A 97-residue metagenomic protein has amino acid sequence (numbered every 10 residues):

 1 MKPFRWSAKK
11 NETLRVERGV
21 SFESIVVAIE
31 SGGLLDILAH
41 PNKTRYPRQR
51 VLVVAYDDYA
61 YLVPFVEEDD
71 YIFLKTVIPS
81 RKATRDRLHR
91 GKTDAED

Functional and structural regions predicted by a protein language model:
M1-D97: Ribonuclease/tRNase effector modules and their secretory precursors
